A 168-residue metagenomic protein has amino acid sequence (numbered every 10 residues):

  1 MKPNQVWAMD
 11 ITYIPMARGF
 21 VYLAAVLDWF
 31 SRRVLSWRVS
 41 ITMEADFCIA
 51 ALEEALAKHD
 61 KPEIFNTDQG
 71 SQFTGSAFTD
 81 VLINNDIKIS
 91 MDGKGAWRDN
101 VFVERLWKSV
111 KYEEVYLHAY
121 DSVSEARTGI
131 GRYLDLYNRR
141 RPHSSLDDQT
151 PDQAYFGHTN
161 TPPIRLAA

Functional and structural regions predicted by a protein language model:
M1-A168: Charged DNA-binding/catalytic regions of mobile-element recombinases
